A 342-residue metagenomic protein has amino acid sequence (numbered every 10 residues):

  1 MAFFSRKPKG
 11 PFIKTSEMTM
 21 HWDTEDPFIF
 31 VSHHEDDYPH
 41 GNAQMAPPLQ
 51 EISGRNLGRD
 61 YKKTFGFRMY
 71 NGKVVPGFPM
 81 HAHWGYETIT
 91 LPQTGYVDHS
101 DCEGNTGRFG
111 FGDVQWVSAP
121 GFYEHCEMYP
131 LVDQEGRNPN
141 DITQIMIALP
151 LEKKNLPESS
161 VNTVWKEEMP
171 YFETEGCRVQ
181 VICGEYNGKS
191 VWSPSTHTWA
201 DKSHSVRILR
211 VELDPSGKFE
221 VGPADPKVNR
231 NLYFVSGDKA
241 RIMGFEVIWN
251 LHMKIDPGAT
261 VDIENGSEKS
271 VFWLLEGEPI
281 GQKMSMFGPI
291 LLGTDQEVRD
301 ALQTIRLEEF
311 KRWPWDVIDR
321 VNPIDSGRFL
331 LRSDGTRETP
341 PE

Functional and structural regions predicted by a protein language model:
M1-E342: Jelly-roll (double-stranded beta-helix
